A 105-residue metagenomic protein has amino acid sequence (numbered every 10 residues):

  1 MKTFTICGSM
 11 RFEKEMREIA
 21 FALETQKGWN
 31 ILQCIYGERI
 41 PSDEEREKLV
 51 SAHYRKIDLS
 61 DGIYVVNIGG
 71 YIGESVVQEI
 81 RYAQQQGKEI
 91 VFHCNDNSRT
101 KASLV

Functional and structural regions predicted by a protein language model:
M1-V105: Conserved catalytic or regulatory cores that recognize and/or transform ribose-phosphate-containing ligands
